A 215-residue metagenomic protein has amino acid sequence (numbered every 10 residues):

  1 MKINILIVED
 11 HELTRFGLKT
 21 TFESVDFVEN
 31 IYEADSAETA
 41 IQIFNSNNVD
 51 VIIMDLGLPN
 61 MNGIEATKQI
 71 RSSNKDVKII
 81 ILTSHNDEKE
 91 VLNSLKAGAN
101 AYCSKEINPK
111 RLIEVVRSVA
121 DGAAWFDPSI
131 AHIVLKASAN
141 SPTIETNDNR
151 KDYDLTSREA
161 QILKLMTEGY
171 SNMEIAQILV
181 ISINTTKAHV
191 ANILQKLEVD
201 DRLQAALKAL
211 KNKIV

Functional and structural regions predicted by a protein language model:
E9: Conserved acidic carboxylate
S36, N62-E65: Acidic catalytic/metal-coordinating carboxylates
D55, T83: Active-site residues of response regulator receiver
P59: The feature encodes the CheY-like receiver
I64-D76: Short amphipathic alpha-helix used as the core "switch/output" element in two-component signaling
K136-L165: Regulatory hinge/linker segments at domain boundaries that couple sensory/effector modules to output domains
G169-Q204: Recognition helix of helix-turn-helix DNA-binding domains
